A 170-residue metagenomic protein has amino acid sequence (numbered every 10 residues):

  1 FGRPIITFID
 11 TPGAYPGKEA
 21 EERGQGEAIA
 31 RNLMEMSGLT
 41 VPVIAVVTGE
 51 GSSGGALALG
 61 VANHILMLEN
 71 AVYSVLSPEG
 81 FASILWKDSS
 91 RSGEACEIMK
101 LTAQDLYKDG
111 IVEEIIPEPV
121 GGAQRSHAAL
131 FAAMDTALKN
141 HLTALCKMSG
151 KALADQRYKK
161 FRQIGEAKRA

Functional and structural regions predicted by a protein language model:
F1, Y15, Y73, Y158-F161: Aromatic side chains
F1-G2, T40: Glycine-centered short loops/turns at secondary-structure junctions
I6: Hydrophobic "anchor" residues on beta-strands that sit immediately upstream of conserved functional sites
I9, G13-K139, K147: Conserved catalytic cores of soluble enzyme domains, especially glycine-rich substrate-binding beta-alpha loops
A128-A170: Intrinsically disordered, low-complexity segments enriched in small/flexible residues
